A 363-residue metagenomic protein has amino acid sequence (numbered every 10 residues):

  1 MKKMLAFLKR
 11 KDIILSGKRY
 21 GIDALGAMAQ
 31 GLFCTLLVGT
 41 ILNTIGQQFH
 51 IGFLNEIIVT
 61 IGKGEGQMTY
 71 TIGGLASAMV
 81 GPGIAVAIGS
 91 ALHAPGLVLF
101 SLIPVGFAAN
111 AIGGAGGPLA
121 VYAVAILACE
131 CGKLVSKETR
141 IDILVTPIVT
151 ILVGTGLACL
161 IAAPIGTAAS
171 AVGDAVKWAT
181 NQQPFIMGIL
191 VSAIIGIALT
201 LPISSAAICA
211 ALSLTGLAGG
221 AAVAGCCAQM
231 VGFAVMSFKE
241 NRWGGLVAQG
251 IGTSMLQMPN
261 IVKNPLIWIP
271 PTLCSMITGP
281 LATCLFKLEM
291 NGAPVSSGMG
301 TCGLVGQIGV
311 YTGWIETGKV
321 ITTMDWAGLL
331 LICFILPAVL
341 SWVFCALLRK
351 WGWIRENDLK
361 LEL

Functional and structural regions predicted by a protein language model:
K2-L363: Pore-lining transmembrane helices
